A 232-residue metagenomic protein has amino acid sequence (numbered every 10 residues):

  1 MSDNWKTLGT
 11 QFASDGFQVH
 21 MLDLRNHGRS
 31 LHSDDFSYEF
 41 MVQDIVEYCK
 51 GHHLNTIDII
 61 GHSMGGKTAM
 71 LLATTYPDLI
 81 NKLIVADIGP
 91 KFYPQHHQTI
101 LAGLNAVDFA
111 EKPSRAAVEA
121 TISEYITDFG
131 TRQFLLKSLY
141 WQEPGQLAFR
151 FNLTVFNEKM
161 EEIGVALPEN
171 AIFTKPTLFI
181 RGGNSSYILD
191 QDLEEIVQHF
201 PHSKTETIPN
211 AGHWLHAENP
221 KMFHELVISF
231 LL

Functional and structural regions predicted by a protein language model:
M1-D3: Short substrate-entry loop that stabilizes the transition state in hydrolases
K6-S14, Q18-I60, E225: Active-site loop/oxyanion-hole signature of alpha/beta-hydrolase fold enzymes
L24-G28, P90, G212-L215: Alpha/beta-hydrolase active-site loop signature
G61, G65, A69: Gly/Ala-rich beta-loop-alpha elbow adjacent to hydrolase catalytic centers
M70-T74, N81-P113: Flexible "cap/lid" loop of the alpha/beta hydrolase fold
Q95, A110-L167: Conserved alpha/beta-hydrolase catalytic His-Asp/Glu region
E143-H199, K204-T207: Conserved serine/cysteine hydrolase catalytic core
A211-H224: Catalytic histidine-centered segment of alpha/beta-hydrolase-like enzymes
